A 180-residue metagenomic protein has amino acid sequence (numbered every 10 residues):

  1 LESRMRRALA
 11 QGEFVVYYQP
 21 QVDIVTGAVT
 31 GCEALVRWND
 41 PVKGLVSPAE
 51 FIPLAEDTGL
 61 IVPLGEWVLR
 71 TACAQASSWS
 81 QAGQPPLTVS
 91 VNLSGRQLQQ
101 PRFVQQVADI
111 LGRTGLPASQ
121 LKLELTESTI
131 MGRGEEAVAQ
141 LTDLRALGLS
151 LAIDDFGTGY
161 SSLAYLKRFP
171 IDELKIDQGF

Functional and structural regions predicted by a protein language model:
L1-L54, N92, I153: Active-site core of bacterial EAL-family cyclic-dinucleotide phosphodiesterase domains
R4, A10-E13, E56, L60-G65 (+1 more regions): Signal-transducing alpha-helical linker
L9, S80, R145: Conserved ATPase "switch" residues in P-loop NTPase domains
Y17, I24-E33, L60-A137: Catalytic core of bacterial c-di-GMP phosphodiesterases, primarily the EAL and HD-GYP domains, capturing alpha-helical
A49-P53, V62, T142, A164: Conserved long alpha-helical elements within nucleotide-processing catalytic cores of c-di-GMP signaling and class III
Q105-F180: The catalytic core of metal-dependent phosphodiesterases that act on cyclic dinucleotides
